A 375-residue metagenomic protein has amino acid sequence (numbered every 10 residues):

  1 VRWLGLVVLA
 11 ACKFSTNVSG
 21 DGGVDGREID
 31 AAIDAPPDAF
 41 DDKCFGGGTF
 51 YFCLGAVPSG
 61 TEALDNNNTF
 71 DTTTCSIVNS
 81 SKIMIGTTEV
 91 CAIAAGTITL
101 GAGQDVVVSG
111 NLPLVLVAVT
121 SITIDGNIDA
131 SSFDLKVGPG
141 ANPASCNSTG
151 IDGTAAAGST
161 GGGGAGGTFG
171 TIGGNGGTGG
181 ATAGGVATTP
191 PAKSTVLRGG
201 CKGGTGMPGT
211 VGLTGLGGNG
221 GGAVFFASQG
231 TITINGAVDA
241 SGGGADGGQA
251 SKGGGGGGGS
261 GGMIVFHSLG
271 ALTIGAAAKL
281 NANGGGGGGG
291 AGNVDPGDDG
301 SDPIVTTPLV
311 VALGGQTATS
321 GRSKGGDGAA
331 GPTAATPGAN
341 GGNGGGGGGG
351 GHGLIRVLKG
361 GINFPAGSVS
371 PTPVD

Functional and structural regions predicted by a protein language model:
V1-G47: Ser/Thr-rich, Pro/Gly/Ala-heavy low-complexity intrinsically disordered linkers and tails of secreted extracellular
W3, K13, L100, Q104 (+3 more regions): Functionally constrained cores in energy, signaling, and assembly domains
T16-N17, I232-I234, F364-P365: Short loop/beta submotifs within extracellular cysteine-rich repeat domains
D34-A35, A56, T189, N363 (+1 more regions): Selective for proline/serine-rich intrinsically disordered segments in cytosolic/nuclear regulatory regions
F40-V90, T97, L112-V115, S121-V265 (+1 more regions): Glycine-centric low-complexity/flexibility signal
G103-V106, G126-I128, G236, A276-K279 (+1 more regions): Small-residue (G/S/T/A) turn/hinge positions that recur once per unit in extracellular repeat modules
L280, G347-D375: Leucine-rich solenoid repeat scaffolds
